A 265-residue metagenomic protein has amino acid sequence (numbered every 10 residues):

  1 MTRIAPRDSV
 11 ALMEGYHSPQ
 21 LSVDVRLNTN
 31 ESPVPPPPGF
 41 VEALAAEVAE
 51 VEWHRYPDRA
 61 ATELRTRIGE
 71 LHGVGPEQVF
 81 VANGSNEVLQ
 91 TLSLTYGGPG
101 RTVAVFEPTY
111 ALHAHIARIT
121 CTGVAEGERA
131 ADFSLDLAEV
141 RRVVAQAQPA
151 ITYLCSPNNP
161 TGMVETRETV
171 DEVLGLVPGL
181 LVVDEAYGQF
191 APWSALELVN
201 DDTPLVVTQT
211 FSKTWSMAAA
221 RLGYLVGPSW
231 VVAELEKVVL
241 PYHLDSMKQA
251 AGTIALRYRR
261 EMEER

Functional and structural regions predicted by a protein language model:
M1-R55, Q148: N-terminal "arm"/small-domain region of PLP-dependent enzymes with the aminotransferase-like
N30-P33, S85-N86, Y110, S156-T161 (+1 more regions): Short glycine-rich anion-binding loops that position phosphate/pyrophosphate groups of nucleotides and phosphorylated
P37, P204-R265: PLP-dependent aminotransferase class I/II
T62-T102: Phosphate-binding glycine-rich loop
T95-L154: PLP-dependent aminotransferase-like
R118, L135-A147, P160-M217, W230: Active-site pre-lysine segment of PLP-dependent enzymes
